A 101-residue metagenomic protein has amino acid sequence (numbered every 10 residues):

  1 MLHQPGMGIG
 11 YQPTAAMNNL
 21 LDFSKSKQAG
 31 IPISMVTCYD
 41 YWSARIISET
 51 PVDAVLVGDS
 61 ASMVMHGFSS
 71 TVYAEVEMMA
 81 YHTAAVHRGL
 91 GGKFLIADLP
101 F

Functional and structural regions predicted by a protein language model:
L2-T37: N-terminal amphipathic alpha-helix/helix-capping segment at the start of soluble metabolic enzymes
Y11-L21, F68-A84: Active-site-adjacent beta->alpha loops and helix N-cap segments on the catalytic face of soluble alpha/beta enzymes
V36, D40, I47, V86: Conserved, mostly hydrophobic/aromatic
T37-C38, A97-F101: A cross-domain feature marking catalytic cores of carbohydrate-active enzymes and several ubiquitous metabolic/repair
S43-A44, T50-A80, L99-F101: Glycine-rich, proline-tolerant flexible connector loops at the mouths of alpha/beta enzymes
S48-E49, A84-G92: Acidic (Asp/Glu)-rich catalytic clusters
